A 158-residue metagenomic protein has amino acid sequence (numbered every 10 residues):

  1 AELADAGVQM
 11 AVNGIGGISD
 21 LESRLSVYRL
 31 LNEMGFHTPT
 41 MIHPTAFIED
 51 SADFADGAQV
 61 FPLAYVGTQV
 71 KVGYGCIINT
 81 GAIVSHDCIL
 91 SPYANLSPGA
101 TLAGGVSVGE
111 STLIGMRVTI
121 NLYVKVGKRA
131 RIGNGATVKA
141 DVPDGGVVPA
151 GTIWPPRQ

Functional and structural regions predicted by a protein language model:
A1-H43, F47: Phosphate-bearing ligand-interacting subdomains that bind or position ATP/ADP/UDP/GDP/NAD(P) or nucleotide-linked
Q9, D56, E110: Conserved acidic residues
I18, G67, S85, A103 (+1 more regions): Residue-level signal for short amphipathic helical patches enriched in basic/charged and nearby hydrophobic residues
I18-V27, F54-V60, V84-S97: Short secondary-structure transition/capping segments
L21-E22, T68, A140, P156: Glycine/Thr-rich phosphate-binding loops of Rossmann-like dinucleotide-binding domains
V27-V84: Hydrophobic, well-structured mid-protein blocks that either form specific transmembrane helices
T80, S91-P92, S97-Q158: Glycine-rich hexapeptide-repeat left-handed beta-helix
